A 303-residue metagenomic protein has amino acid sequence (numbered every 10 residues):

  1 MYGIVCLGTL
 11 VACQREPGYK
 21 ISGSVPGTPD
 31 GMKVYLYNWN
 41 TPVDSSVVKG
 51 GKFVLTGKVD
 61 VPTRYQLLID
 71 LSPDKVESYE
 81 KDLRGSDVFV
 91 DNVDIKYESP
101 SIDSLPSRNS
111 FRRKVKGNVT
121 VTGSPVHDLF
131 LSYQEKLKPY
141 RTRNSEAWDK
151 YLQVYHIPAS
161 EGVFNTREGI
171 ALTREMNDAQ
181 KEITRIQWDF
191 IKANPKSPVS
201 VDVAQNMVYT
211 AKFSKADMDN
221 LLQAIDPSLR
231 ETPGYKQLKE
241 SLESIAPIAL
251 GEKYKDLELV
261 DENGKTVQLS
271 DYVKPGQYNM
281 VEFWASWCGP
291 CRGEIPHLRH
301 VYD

Functional and structural regions predicted by a protein language model:
M1-S24, S286: Bacterial Sec-dependent N-terminal signal peptides
C13-E175: A non-transmembrane, solvent-exposed segment enriched in polar/low-complexity residues
N40-P42, K253, Q277: Short, small/polar residue-rich loop motifs at catalytic or cofactor-binding pockets
E80-G85, I95-R108, Q180-G251: N-terminal targeting signals for export/organelle localization
E258-N279: A short beta-strand-turn-helix
Q277-H300: Conserved redox-active cysteine motifs that mediate thiol-disulfide chemistry, especially di-cysteine Cys-X(1-2)-Cys
